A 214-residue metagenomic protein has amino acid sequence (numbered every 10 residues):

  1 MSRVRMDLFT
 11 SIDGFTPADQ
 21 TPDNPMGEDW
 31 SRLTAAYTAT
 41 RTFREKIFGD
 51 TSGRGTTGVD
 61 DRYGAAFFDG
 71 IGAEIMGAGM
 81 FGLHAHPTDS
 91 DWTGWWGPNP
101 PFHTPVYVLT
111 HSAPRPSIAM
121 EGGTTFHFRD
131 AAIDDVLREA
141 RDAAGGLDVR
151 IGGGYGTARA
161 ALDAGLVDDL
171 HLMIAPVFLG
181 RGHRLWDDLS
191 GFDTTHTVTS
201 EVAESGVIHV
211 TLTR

Functional and structural regions predicted by a protein language model:
M1-R214: Enzymes that bind and transform nitrogen-containing heteroaromatic metabolites
